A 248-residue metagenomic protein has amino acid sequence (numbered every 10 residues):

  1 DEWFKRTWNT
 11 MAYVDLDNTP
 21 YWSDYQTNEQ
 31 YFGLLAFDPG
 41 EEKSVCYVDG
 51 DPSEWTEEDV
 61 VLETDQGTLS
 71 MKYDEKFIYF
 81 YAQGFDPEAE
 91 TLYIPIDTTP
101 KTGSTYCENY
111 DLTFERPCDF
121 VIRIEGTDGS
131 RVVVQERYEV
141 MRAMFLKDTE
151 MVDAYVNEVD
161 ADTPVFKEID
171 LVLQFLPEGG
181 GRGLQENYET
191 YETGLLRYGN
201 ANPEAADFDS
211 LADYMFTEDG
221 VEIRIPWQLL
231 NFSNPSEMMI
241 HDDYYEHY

Functional and structural regions predicted by a protein language model:
W3-Y47, D97-T127, R182, T217-E218 (+1 more regions): Acidic/polar low-complexity flexible segments
A36, S53, Y106, G129-V132 (+3 more regions): Polar low-complexity intrinsically disordered regions enriched in Ser/Thr and small residues
E42-V61: Glycan-recognition and processing domains
G50, K76-F85, D219-W227: Short, well-ordered beta-strand segments enriched in hydrophobic/aromatic residues
E57-F175, H241-Y248: Surface-exposed, glycine/proline- and aromatic-rich loop segments on solvent-exposed faces across compartments
G67-S70, D209-Y214: Beta-strand-rich interaction surfaces with strong enrichment in secreted/lumenal proteins
A161, F166-A206: Short helix-loop boundary/capping segments
